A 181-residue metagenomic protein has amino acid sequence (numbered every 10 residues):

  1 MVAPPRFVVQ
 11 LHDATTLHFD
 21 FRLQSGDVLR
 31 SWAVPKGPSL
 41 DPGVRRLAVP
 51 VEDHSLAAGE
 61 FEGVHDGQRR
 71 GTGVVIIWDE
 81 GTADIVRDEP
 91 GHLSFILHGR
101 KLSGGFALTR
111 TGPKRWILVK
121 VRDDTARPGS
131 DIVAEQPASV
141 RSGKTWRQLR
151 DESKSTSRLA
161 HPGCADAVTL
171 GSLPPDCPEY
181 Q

Functional and structural regions predicted by a protein language model:
M1-Q181: Catalytic cores of nucleic-acid ligases and guanylyltransferases
